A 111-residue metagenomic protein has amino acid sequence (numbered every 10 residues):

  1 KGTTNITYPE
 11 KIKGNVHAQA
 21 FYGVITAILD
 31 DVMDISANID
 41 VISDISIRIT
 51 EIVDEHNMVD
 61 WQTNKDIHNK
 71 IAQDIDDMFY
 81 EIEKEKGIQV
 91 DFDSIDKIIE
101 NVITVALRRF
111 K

Functional and structural regions predicted by a protein language model:
K1-K111: Catalytic cores and motor modules of nucleic-acid processing enzymes
